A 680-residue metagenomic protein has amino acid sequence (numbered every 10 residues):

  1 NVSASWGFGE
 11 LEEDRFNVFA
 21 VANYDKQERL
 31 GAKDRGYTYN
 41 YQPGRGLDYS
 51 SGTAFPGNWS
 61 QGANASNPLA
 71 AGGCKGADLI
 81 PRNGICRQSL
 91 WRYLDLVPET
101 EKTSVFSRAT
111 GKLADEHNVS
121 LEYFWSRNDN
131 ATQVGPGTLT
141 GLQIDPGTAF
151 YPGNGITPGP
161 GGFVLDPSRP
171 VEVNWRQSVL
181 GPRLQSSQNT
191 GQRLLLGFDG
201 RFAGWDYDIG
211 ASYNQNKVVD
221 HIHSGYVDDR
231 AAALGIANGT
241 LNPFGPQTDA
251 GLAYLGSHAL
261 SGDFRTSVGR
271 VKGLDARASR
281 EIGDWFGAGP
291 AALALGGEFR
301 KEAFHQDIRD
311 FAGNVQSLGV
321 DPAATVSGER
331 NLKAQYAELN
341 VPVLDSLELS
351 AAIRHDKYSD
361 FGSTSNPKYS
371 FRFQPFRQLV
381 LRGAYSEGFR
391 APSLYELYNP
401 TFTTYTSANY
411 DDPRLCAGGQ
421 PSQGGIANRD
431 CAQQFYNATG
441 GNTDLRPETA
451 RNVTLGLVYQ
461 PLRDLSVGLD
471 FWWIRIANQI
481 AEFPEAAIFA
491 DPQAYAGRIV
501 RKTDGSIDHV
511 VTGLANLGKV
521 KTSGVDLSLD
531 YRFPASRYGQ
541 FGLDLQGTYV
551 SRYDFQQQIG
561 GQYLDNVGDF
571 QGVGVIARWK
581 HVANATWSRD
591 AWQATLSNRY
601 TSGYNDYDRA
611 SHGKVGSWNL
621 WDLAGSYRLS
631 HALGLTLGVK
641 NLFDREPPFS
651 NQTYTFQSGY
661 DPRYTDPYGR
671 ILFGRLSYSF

Functional and structural regions predicted by a protein language model:
N1-Q27, V105-K112, S120-F124, G197 (+5 more regions): Predominantly transmembrane beta-strands of Gram-negative outer membrane beta-barrel pores used for transport
V2-A4, T103-S107, Q192-L196, R270-A276 (+8 more regions): Hydrophobic, lipid-facing positions within transmembrane beta-strands of outer-membrane proteins
F8, Y24-E28, W125-D129, F202-G204 (+14 more regions): Transmembrane beta-strands of outer-membrane beta-barrel pores
L11-F16, L113-E116, R201-D206, G283-A291 (+6 more regions): Short loop/turn motifs that connect adjacent beta-strands in outer-membrane beta-barrel proteins
F16-A20, V119-L121, Y207-I209, A291-L295 (+12 more regions): Transmembrane beta-strands of outer-membrane beta-barrel proteins
L30, D34-P43, A65-T100, F106 (+4 more regions): Surface-exposed, low-complexity loop segments enriched in small/polar and acidic residues
V227, S466, S551-R552, R599-D606 (+1 more regions): C-terminal beta-signal and adjacent terminal beta-strands/loops of Gram-negative outer-membrane beta-barrel proteins
T404, G539-R628, F643: C-terminal beta-barrel architecture of Gram-negative outer-membrane proteins
